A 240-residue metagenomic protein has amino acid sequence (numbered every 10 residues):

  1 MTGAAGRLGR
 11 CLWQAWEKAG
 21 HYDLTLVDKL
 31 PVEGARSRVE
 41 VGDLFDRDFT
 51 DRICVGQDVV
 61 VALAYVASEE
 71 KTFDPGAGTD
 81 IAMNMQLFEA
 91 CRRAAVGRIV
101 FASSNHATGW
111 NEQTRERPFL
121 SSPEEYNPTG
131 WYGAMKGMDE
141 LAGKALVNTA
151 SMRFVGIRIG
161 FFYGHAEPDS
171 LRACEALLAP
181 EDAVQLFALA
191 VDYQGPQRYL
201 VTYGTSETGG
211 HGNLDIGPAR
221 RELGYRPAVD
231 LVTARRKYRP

Functional and structural regions predicted by a protein language model:
M1-G20: N-terminal Rossmann NAD(P)H-binding glycine-rich loop of SDR-like oxidoreductase domains
E33, V41-A82: NAD(P)H-binding glycine-rich loop region in Rossmannoid oxidoreductase-like domains and their noncatalytic homologs
G78, T114-F154: Catalytic helix-loop patch of NAD(P)-dependent Rossmann-fold dehydrogenases
Q86-T129: Conserved Rossmann-fold NAD(P)-dependent oxidoreductase catalytic core, especially the SDR/UDP-sugar
A107, W131, T149-C174: Flexible, glycine-rich beta-alpha linker
I159-A166, L177-Y199: Alpha-helical substrate-binding/gating segment
Y199-R226: Conserved C-terminal active-site "lid" loop/helix of NAD(P)H-dependent oxidoreductases that clamps the redox cofactor
V232-P240: Amphipathic terminal alpha-helices
